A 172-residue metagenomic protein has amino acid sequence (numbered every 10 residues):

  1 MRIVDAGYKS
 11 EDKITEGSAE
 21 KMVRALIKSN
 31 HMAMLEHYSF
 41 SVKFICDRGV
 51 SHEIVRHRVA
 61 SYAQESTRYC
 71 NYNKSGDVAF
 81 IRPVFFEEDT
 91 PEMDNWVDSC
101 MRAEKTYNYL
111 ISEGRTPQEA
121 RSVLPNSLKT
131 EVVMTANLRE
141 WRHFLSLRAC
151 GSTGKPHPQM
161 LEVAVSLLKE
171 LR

Functional and structural regions predicted by a protein language model:
M1-R172: Family-specific signature for flavin-dependent thymidylate synthase
